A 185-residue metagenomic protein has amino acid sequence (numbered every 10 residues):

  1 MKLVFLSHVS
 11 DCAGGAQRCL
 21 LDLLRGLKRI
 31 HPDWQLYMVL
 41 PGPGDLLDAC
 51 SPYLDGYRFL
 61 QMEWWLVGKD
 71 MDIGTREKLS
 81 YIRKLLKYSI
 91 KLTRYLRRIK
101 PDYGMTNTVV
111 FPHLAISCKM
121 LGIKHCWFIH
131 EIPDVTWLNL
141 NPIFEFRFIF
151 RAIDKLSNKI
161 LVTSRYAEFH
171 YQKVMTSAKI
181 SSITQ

Functional and structural regions predicted by a protein language model:
V4, Y81, L92-F111, C126: Short N-terminal targeting/anchoring amphipathic segment
S7-G14, G26, I30-L79, A167-Q172 (+1 more regions): N-terminal strand-loop element at the rim of the active site of nucleotide-sugar-dependent glycosyltransferases
H8, M62, T108-V109, I129-P133 (+1 more regions): Histidine-centered beta-alpha loop that forms part of the nucleotide-sugar donor binding/catalytic region in diverse
G15-L23, G42, E145: Conserved alpha-helical elements of sugar-nucleotide-dependent glycosyltransferases
A16, V39-G42, T106-V110, L156 (+2 more regions): Replace "coordinates the UDP/GDP/TDP-sugar" with "coordinates nucleotide-activated sugar donors
L46, L85, S89, Y103-I123: An aromatic- and histidine-rich active-site surface loop
K87-Y88, K124, P133-L156: Nucleotide-sugar donor phosphate/pyrophosphate-binding loop at the beta->alpha transition of glycosyltransferases
K155-S182: A short, active-site helix/loop in glycosyltransferases that binds the activated sugar's phosphate group
